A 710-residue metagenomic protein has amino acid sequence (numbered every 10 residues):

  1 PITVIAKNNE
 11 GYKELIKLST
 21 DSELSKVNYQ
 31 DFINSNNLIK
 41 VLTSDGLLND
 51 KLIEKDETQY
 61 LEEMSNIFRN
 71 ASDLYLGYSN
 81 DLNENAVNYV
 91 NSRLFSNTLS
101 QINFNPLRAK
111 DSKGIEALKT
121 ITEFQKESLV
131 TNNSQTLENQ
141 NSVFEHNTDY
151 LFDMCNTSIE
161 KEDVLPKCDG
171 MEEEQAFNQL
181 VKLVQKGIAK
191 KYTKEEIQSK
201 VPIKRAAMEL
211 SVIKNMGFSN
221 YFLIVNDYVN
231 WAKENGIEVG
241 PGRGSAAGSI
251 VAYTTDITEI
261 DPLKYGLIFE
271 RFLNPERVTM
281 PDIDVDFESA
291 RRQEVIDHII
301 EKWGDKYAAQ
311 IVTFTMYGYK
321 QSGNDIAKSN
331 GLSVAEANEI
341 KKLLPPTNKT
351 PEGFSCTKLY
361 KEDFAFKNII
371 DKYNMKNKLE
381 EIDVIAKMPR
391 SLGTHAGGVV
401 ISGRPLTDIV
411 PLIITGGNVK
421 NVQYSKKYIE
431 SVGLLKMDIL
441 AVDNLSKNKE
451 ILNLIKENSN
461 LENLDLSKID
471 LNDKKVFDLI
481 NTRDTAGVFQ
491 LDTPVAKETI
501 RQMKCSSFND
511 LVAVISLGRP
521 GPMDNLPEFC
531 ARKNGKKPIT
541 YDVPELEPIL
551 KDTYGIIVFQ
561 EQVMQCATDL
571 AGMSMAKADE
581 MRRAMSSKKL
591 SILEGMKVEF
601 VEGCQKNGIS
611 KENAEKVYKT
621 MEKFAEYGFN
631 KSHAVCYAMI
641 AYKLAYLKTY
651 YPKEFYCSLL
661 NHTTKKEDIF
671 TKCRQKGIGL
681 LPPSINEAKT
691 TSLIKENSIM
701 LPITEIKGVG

Functional and structural regions predicted by a protein language model:
P1-S100, L107, E116-Q125, V143-N147 (+1 more regions): Extended substrate/RNA-proximal surfaces in nucleic-acid metabolism proteins
I2, E116-V181: Active-site or pore-adjacent capping/gating segments
V41-T43, Y75-G77, S100-F104, E160 (+3 more regions): A structural signal for short, well-ordered beta-strand segments and their strand-loop junctions that often border
E54, Q101-I102, A109, L440 (+1 more regions): Charged catalytic and DNA/RNA-contacting regions of genome-maintenance and nucleic-acid-processing enzymes
F68-R69, N91-S96, D153, K233 (+2 more regions): Anion (oxyanion) recognition and catalysis
L99-D111, G242-R243, H395: Short acidic/histidine-rich active-site segments
G114, T120, S128-L129, V164-K167 (+1 more regions): Noncatalytic, beta-rich nucleic-acid-contacting surfaces in large DNA/RNA-processing enzymes
